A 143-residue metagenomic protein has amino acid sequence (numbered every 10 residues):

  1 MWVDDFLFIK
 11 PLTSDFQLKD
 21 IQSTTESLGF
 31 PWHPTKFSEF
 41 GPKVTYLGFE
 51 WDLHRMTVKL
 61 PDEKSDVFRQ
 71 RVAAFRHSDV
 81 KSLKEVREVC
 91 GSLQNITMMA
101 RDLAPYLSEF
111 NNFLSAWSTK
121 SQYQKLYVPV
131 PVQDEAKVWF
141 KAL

Functional and structural regions predicted by a protein language model:
M1-G29, F49-L60: Catalytic palm subdomain of template-directed nucleic-acid polymerases, centered on the conserved carboxylate motif
M1-V3, T25, E39-P42, K81: Eukaryote-biased feature marking scaffold/signaling PDZ-domain proteins and nuclear chromatin regulators
F6, K19-T25, P34-T35, D134-L143: Short linear motifs at secondary-structure transitions and domain/linker junctions
P31-F40: A generic structural motif
F40-L143: C-terminal reverse transcriptase regions that engage the nucleic-acid substrate
